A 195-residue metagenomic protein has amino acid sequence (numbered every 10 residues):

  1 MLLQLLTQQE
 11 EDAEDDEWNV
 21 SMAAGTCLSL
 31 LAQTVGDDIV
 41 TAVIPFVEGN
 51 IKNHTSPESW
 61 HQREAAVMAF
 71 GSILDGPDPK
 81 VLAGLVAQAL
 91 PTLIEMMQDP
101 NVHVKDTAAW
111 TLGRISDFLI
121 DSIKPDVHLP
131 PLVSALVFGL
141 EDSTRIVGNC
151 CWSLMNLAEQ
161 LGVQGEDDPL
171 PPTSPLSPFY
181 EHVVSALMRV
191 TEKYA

Functional and structural regions predicted by a protein language model:
M1-A195: Karyopherin-beta/Importin-beta family HEAT-repeat alpha-solenoid scaffold
